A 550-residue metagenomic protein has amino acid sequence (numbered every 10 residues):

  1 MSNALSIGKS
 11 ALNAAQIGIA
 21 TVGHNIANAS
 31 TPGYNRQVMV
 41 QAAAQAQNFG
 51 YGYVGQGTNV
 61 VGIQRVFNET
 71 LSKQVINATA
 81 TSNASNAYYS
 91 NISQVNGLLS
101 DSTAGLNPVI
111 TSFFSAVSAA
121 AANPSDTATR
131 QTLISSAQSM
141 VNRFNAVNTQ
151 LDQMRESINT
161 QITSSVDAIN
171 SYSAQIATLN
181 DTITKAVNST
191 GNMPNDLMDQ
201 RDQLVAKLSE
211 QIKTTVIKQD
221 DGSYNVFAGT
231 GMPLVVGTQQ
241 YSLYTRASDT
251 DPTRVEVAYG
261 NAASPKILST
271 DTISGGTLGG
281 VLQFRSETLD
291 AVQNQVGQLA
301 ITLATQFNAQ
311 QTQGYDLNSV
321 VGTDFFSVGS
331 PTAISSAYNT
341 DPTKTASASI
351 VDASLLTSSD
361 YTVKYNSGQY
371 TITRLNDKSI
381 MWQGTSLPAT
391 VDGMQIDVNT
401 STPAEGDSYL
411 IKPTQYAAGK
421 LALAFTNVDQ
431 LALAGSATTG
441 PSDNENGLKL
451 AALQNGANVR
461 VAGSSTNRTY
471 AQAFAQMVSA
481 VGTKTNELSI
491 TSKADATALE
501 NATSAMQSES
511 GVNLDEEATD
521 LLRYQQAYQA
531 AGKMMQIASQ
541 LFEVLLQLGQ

Functional and structural regions predicted by a protein language model:
M1-Q550: S/T-rich, low-complexity, solvent-exposed segments of bacterial secretion/appendage proteins
